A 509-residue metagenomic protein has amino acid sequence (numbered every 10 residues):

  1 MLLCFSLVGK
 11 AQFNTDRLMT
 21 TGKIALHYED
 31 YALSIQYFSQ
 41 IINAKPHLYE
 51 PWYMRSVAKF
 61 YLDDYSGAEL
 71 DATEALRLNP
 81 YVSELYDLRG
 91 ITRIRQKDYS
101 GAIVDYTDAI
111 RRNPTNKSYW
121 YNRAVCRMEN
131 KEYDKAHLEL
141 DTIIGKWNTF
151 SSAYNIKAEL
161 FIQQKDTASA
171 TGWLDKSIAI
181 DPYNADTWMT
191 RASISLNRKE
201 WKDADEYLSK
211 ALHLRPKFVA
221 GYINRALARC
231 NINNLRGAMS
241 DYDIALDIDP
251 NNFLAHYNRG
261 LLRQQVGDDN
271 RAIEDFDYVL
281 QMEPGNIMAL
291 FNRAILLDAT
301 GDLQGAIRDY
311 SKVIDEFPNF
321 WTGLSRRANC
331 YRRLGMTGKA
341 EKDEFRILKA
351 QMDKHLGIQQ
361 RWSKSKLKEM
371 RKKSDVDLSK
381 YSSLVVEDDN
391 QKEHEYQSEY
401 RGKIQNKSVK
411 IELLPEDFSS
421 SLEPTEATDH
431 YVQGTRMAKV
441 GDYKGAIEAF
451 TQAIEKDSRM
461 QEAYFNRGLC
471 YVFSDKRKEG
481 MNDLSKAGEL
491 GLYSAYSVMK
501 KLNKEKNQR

Functional and structural regions predicted by a protein language model:
L2-K10: Hydrophobic h-region of N-terminal signal peptides that target proteins for export in Gram-negative bacteria
G9-R509: Alpha-helical tetratricopeptide repeat
